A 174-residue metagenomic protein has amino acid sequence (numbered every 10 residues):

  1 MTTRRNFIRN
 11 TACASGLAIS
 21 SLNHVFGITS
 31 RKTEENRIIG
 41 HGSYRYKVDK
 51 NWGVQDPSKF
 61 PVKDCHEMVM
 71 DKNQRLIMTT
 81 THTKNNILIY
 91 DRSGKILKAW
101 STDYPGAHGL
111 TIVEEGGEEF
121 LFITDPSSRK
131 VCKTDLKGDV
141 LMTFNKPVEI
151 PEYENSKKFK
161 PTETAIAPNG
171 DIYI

Functional and structural regions predicted by a protein language model:
N6-G27: N-terminal export signals
T29-K50: Blade/loop signatures of beta-propeller domains
V48-G53, K98-S101, L141-V148: Beta-propeller fold detector
K50-T81: Beta-strand-rich domains and repeat architectures in extracellular enzymes and scaffolds, especially beta-propellers
P57-F60, W100-Y104, E154-S156: Surface loop/turn motifs at the tips and blade-to-blade linkers of beta-strand repeat domains
N85-F120, P126, V148: Blade-loop segments of beta-propeller domains
P105, E115-E118, T124-I174: Asp-box/WD-like beta-propeller blade repeats and closely related beta-sheet repeat scaffolds
